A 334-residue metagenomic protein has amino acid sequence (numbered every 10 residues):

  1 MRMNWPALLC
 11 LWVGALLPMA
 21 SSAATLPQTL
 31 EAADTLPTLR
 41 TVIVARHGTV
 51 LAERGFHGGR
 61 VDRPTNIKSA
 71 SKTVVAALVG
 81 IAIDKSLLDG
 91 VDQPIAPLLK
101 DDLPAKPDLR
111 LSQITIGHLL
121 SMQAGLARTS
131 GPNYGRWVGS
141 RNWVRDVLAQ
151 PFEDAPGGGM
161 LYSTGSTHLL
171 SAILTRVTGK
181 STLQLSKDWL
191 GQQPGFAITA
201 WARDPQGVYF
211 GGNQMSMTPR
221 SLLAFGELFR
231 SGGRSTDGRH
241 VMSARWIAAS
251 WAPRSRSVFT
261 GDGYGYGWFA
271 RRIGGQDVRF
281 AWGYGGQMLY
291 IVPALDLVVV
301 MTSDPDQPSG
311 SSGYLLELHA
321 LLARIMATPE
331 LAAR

Functional and structural regions predicted by a protein language model:
M1-C10: Bacterial N-terminal signal peptides that target proteins for export
P18-S21: N-terminal signal peptide c-region/cleavage motif recognized by signal peptidases
L30-G59, L289-Y290, D296-V300: A short, well-structured edge-of-sheet supersecondary motif
G48, T65-V91, L119, L170-L174 (+1 more regions): Active-site SXXK
K85-A124, A149, T178-N213, M217: Active-site helix/loop module of the DD-peptidase/beta-lactamase fold, centered on the serine-lysine SxxK catalytic
S166-I173, N213-S235, Q287, I291-S303: Active-site-proximal alpha-helical segments within enzyme catalytic domains
T199, I247-V300, P308: Active-site Gly/Thr loop motif
G283-R334: Structured C-terminal helix/loop/strand segments within mature extracytoplasmic catalytic/sensor domains
